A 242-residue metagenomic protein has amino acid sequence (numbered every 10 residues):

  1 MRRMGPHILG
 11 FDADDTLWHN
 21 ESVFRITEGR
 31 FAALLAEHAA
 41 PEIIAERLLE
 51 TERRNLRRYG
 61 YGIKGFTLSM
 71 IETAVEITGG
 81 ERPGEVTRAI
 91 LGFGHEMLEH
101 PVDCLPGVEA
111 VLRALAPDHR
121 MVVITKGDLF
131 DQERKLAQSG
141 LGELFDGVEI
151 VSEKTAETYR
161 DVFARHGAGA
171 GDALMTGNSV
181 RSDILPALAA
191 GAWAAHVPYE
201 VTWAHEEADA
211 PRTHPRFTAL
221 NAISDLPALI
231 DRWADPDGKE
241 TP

Functional and structural regions predicted by a protein language model:
M1-P6, E109, R113, D128-L129 (+1 more regions): Asp-based, Mg2+/Mn2+-dependent phosphohydrolase catalytic module
R2-R47: Active-site neighborhood of HAD-like aspartate-dependent phosphohydrolases
F24-A32, T67, I71, L129: An amphipathic alpha-helix signature
L49-E96: A metal-dependent, Asp-based hydrolase signature
A89-L112: Long amphipathic N-terminal alpha/beta scaffold segment
D118-H119, G191: Glycine-centered short loops/turns at secondary-structure junctions
H119-V122, A170-D172: Short beta-strand/loop segments at the ligand-binding rim of alpha/beta enzyme cores
T125: Conserved phosphate-coupling serine/threonine residues in phosphotransfer and NTP-handling enzymes
